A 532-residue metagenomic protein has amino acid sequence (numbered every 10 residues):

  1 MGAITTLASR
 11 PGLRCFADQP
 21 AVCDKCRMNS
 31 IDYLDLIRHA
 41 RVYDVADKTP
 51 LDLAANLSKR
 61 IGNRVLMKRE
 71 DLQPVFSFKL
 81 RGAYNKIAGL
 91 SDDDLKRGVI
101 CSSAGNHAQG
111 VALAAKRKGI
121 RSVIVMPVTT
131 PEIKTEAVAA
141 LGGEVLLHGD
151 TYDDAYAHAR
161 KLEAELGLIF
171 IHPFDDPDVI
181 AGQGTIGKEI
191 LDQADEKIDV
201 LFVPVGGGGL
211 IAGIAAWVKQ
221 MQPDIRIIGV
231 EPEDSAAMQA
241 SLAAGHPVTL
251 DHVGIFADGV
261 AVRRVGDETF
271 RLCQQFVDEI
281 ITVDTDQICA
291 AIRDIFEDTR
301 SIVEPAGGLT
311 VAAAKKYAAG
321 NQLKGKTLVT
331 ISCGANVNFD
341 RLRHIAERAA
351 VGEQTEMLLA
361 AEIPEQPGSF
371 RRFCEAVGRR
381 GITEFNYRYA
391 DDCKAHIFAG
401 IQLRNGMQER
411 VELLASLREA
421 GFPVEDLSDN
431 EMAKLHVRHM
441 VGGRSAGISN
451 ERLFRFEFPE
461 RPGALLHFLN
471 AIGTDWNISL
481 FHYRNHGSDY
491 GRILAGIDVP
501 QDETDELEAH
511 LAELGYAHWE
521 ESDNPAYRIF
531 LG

Functional and structural regions predicted by a protein language model:
G2-L7: Extreme N-terminal basic, low-complexity initiation segments that serve as generic localization/processing leaders
V22-A464, F468-G532: PLP-dependent amino-acid enzyme catalytic core
